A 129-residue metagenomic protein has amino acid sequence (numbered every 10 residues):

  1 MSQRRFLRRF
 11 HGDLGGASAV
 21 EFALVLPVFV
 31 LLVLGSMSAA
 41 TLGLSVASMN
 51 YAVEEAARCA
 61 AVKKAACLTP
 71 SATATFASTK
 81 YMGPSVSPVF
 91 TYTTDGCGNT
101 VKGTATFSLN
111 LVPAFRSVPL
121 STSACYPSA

Functional and structural regions predicted by a protein language model:
S2-Q3, V46, E54-A129: Short, conserved structural patches
S2-T75: Alpha-helical assembly-interface signal, strongest on the long, hydrophobic N-terminal helix that forms
